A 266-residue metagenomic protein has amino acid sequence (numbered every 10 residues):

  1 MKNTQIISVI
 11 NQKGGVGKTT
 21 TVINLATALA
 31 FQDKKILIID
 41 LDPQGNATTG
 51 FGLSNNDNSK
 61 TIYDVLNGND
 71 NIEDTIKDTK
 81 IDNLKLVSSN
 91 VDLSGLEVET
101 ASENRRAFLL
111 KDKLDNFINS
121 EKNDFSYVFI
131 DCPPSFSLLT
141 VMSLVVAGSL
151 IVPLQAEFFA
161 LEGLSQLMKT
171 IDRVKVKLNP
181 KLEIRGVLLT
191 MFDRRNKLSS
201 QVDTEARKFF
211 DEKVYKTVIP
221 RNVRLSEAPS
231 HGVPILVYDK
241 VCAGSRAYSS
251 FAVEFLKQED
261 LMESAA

Functional and structural regions predicted by a protein language model:
M1-A266: P-loop NTP-binding core
